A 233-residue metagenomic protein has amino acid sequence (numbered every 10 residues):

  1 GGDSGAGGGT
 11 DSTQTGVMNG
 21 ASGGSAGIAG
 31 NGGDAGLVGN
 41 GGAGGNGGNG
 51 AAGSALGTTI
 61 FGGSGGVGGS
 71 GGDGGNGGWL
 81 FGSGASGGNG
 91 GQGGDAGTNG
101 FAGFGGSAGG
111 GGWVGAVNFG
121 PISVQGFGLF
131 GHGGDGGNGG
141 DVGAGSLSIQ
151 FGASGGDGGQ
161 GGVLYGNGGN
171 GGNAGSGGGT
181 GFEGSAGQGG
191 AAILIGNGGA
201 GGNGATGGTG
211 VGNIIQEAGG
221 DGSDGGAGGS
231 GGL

Functional and structural regions predicted by a protein language model:
G1-L233: Glycine-centric low-complexity repeats
